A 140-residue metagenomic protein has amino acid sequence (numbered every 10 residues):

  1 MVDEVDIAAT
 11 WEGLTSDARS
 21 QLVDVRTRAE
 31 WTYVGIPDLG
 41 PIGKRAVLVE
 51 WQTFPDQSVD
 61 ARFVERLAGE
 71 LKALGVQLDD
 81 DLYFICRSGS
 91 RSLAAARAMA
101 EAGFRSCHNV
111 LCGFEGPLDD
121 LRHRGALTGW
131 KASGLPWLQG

Functional and structural regions predicted by a protein language model:
M1-Q21, R28-D81, S92-G140: Rhodanese-like catalytic fold shared by cysteine-dependent sulfurtransferases and DSP/PTP-type phosphatases
I85: Short, surface-exposed ligand- or partner-binding patches at beta-edge/loop junctions that are enriched in aromatics
G89: Conserved G/P- and acidic residue-centered "switch" motifs that form tight phosphate/ATP-binding loops in soluble
